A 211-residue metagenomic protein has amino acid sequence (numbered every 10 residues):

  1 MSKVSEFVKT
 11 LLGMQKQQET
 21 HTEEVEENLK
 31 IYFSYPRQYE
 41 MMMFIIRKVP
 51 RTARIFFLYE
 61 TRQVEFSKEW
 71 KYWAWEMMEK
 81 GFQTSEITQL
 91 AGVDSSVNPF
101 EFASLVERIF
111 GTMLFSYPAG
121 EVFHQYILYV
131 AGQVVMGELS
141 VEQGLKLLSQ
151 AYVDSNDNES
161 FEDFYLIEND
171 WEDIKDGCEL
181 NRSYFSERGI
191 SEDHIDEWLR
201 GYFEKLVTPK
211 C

Functional and structural regions predicted by a protein language model:
V4-Q15, H21-C211: Acidic, Ser/Pro/Thr-rich low-complexity regulatory regions and the short amphipathic helical interaction modules they
